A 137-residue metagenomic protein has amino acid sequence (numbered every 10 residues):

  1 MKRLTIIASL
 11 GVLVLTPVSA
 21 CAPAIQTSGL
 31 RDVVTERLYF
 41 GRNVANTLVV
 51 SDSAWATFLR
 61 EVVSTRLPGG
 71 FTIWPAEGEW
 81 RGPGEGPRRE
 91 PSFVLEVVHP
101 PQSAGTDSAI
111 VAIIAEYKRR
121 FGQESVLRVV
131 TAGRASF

Functional and structural regions predicted by a protein language model:
M1-A8: Bacterial N-terminal signal peptides that target proteins for export
A20-C21: N-terminal Sec signal peptide cleavage junction
I25-V33: Glycine-rich, aromatic-bearing surface loops/beta-hairpins
V33-D52: Terminal, regulation- and interaction-focused segments at domain boundaries
V49-T57, A104-S108: Soluble non-cytosolic domains of exported or imported proteins
R66-S92: Short, intrinsically disordered low-complexity segments
P87-F137: Helix-rich interaction surfaces within compact, conserved domain-sized segments that mediate assembly or partner
